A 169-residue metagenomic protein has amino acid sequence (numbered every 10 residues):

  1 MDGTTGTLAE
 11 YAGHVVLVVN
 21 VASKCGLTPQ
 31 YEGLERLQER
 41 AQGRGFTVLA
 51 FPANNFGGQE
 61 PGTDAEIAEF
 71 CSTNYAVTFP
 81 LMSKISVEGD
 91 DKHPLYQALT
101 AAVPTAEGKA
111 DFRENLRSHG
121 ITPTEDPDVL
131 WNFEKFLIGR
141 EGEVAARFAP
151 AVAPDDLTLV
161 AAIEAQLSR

Functional and structural regions predicted by a protein language model:
M1-A9, L27-P29, T105-A106: N-terminal "domain-start" segment that seeds a small globular fold
T4-T5, G57-A76, I85-L130: Thioredoxin-like thiol-disulfide oxidoreductase module
A9-V16, S23-K24, T28-P52, C71-Y75: Conserved helix-turn-beta segment immediately C-terminal to the redox Cys motif in thioredoxin-like folds
N20, G43-G62, T78-G89: Thiol-based oxidoreductase modules, predominantly thioredoxin-like and allied folds used for disulfide exchange
S23, E39-G43, S72, A76 (+4 more regions): Sec-exported extracytoplasmic/periplasmic mature domains
Q30-G33, T63, I67, D91-K92 (+2 more regions): Stable alpha-helical elements in mature extracytoplasmic
Q97, V103-R169: Thiol-/selenol-based redox modules, centered on thioredoxin-like and closely related oxidoreductase domains
